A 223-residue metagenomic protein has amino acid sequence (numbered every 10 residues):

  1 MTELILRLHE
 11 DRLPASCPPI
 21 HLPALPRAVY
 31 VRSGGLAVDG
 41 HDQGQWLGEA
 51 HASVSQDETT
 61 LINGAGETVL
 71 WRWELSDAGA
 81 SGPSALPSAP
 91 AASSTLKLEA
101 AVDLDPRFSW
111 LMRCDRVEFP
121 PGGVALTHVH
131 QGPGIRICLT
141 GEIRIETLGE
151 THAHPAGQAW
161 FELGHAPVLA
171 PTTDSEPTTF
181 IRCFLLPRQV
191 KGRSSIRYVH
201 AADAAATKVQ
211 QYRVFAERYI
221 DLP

Functional and structural regions predicted by a protein language model:
M1-R27, A91-L126, C183: A short glycine-rich, His/Asp/Glu-containing loop-to-beta-strand
L4, A24, Q56-S88, L163-R193: Ligand-binding loop in jelly-roll beta-barrel domains
L8-E10, A28, A52-V54, L70-R72 (+4 more regions): Conserved hydrophobic/aromatic beta-strand scaffold that supports enzyme active sites
R12-L13, A28, G35-T60, F119 (+1 more regions): Short acidic-glycine-tyrosine-enriched beta hairpin
A24-V38, E118, H130-I145, C183-P187: Short, conserved beta-strand element in jelly-roll/cupin
F108-W160: A contiguous binding-surface segment within folded domains or other stable secondary-structure elements
R144-E146, V190-S195: Substrate-binding/catalytic groove segments of enzymes that remodel or degrade extracellular structural polymers
S194-P223: Acidic/histidine-enriched, glycine/proline-rich intrinsically disordered or flexible terminal extensions
